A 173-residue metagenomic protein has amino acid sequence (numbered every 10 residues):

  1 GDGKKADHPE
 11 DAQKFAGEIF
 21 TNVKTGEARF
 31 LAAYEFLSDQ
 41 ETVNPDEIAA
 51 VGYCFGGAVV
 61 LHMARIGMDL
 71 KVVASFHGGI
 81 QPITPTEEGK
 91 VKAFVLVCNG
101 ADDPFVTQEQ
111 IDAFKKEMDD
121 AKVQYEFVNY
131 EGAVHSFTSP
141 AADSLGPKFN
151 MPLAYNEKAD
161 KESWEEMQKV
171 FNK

Functional and structural regions predicted by a protein language model:
G1-D39, A141-A154: Serine-hydrolase catalytic machinery in alpha/beta-hydrolase-like enzymes
K4-A16, G79-V95: Flexible "cap/lid" loop of the alpha/beta hydrolase fold
E27-K92: Primarily recognizes the serine-hydrolase "nucleophile elbow" in alpha/beta-hydrolase and SGNH/GDSL folds
E27-Y34, I111, W164, Q168: Generic structural signal for well-ordered alpha-helices, preferentially at hydrophobic/aromatic core positions
V91, V97-N99, Y130: Short beta-strand/loop motif that positions the catalytic acidic residue of the alpha/beta-hydrolase fold
D102-V106, H135-S136: Acidic catalytic loop of the alpha/beta-hydrolase fold
T107-M118: Short alpha-helix in the alpha/beta-hydrolase fold that links the catalytic acid
D119-K173: C-terminal catalytic histidine-bearing segment of alpha/beta-hydrolase fold enzymes
